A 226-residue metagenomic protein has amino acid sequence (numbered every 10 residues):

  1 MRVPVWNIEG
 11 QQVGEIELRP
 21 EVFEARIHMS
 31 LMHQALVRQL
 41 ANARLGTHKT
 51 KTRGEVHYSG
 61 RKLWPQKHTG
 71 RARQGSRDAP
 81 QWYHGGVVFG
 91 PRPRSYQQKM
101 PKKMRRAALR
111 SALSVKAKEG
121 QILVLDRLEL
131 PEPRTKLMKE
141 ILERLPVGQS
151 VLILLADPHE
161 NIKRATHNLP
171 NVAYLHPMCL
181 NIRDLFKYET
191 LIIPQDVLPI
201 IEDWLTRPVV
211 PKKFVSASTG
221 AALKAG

Functional and structural regions predicted by a protein language model:
M1-L45, G90-G226: Extended polybasic, low-complexity segments that bind anionic RNA or targeting/receptor surfaces
L31-K67: A short, flexible low-complexity segment enriched in Lys/Arg and Gly/Pro that occurs in N-terminal basic tails
R53-F89: Glycine/serine-rich anion-binding loops at beta->alpha junctions that coordinate negatively charged ligand groups
